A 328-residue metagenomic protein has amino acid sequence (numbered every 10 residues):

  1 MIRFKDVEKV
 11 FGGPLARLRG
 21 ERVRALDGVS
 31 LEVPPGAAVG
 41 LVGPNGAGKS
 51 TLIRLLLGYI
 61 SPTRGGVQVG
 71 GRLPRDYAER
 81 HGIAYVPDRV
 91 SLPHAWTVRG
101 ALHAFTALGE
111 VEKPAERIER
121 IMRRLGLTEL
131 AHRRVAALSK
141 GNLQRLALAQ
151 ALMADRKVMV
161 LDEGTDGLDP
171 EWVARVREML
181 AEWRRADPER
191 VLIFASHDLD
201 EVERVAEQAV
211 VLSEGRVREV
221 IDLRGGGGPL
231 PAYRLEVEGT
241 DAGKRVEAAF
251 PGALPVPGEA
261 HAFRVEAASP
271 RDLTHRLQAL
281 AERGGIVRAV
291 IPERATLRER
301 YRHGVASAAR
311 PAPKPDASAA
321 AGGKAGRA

Functional and structural regions predicted by a protein language model:
V42-P44: The feature captures the beta-strand-to-loop junction immediately N-terminal to the Walker
L57: Helix-to-loop junction immediately C-terminal to a conserved catalytic motif
G65-H81: Conserved ABC transporter NBD signature motif
H103, E110-L130: Conserved ABC ATPase "signature" region
M159-E163: Catalytic Walker B motif of ABC-type/P-loop ATPase nucleotide-binding domains
R177-E266: ABC transporter nucleotide-binding domain
